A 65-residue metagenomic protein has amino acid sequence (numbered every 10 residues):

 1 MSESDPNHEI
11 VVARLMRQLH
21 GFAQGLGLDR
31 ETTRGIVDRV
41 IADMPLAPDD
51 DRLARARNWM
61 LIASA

Functional and structural regions predicted by a protein language model:
M1-G21, P45, D49-D50: A short, charge-rich alpha-helical start-of-domain segment used by transcription regulators
L19, A23, A56, M60-A65: Hydrophobic-face residues of short alpha-helical interaction/recognition segments
R30-A47: Conserved RNAP core-binding helix
G35, A47-I62: Short, aromatic/basic-enriched loop-to-helix "N-cap" motif that marks the start of an alpha-helix at regulatory
